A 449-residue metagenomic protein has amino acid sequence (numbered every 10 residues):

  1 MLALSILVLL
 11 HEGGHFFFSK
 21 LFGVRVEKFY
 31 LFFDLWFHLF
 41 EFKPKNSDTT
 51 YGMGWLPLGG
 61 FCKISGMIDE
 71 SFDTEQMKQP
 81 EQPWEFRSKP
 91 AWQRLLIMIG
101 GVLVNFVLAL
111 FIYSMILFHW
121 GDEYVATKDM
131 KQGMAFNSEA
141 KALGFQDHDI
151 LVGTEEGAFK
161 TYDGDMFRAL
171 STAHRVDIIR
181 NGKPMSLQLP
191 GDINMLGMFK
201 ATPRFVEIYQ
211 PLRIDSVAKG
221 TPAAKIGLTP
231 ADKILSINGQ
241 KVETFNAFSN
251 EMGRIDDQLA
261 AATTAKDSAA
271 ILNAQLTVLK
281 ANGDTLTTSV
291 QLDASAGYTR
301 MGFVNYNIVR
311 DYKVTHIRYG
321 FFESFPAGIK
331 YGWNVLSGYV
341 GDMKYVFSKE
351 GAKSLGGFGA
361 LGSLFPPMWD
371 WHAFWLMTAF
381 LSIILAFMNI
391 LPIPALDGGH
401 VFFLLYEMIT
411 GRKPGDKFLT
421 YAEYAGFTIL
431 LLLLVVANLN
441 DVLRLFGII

Functional and structural regions predicted by a protein language model:
M1-M77, M388-T410: Small-residue-rich helix-interface/hinge motifs
L4-V8, K63, N105, L381-I390 (+1 more regions): Alpha-helical transmembrane segments of multi-pass membrane proteins
F17, L21, L110, S114-H119 (+4 more regions): Structural signature of transmembrane alpha-helix termini at the membrane-water interface
L21, G60, I64-N137, F418-F427 (+1 more regions): Internal alpha-helical transmembrane segments
M67-T74, F86-K89, Q132-I193, K219 (+1 more regions): Juxtamembrane extramembrane loops of integral membrane proteins
P80-K89, T202-K225, P230-S236, K241 (+3 more regions): Functional transmembrane alpha-helices
L95-K131, G164-K219, T277, T287-K313: PDZ/PDZ-like peptide-tail recognition elements
I116-K160, K200-S236, Q240-T244: PDZ/PDZ-like domain segments forming the peptide/carboxylate-binding groove, activating on the N-terminal beta-strands
